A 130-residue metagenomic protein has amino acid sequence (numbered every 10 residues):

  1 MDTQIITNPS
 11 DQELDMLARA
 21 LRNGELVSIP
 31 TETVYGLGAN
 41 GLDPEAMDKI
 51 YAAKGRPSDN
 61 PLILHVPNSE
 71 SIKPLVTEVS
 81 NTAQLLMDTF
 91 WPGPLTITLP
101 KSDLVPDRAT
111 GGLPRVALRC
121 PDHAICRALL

Functional and structural regions predicted by a protein language model:
M1-L130: Active-site-adjacent structural elements in enzyme catalytic cores
